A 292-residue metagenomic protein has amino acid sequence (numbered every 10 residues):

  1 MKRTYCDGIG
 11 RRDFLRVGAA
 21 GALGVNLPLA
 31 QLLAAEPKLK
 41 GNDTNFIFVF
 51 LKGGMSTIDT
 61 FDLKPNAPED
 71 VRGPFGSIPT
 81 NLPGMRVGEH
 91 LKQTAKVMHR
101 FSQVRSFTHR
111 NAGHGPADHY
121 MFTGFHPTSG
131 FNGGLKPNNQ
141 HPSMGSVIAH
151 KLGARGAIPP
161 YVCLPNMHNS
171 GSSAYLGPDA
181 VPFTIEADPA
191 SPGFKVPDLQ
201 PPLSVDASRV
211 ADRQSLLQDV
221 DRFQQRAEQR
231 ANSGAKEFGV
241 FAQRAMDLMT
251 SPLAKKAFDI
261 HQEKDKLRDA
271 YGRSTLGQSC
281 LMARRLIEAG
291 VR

Functional and structural regions predicted by a protein language model:
M1-R292: Ligand-binding pockets and gating/stacking loops
